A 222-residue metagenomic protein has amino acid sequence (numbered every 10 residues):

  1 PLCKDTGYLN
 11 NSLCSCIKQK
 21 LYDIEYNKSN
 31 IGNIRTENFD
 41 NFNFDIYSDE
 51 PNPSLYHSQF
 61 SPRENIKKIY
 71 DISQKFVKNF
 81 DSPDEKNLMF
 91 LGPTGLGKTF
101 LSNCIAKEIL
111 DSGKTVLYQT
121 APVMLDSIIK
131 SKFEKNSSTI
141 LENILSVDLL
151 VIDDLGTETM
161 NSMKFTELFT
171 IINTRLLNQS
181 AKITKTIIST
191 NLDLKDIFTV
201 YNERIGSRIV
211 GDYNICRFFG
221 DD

Functional and structural regions predicted by a protein language model:
P1-Y22: Cys/His-rich short segments
C16-I72: Charged, amphipathic alpha-helical linker segments immediately N-terminal to NTP-binding catalytic cores
P51-Y70, E85-L88, I109-S146, S162 (+1 more regions): Short glycine-rich substrate-engagement loop in P-loop NTPases that contacts/grips substrate
V77-E85: Phosphate-binding P-loop
E85-S102: Walker A/P-loop nucleotide-binding motif
K86, K114-T115, S146-L150, N178-I188: Loop/turn-to-beta-strand initiation segments
M124-S131, T157-D222: Replace "adjacent to P-loop NTPase cores in ATP/GTP-dependent enzymes" with "adjacent to NTP-binding cores
D153-L155: Walker B catalytic acidic pair
